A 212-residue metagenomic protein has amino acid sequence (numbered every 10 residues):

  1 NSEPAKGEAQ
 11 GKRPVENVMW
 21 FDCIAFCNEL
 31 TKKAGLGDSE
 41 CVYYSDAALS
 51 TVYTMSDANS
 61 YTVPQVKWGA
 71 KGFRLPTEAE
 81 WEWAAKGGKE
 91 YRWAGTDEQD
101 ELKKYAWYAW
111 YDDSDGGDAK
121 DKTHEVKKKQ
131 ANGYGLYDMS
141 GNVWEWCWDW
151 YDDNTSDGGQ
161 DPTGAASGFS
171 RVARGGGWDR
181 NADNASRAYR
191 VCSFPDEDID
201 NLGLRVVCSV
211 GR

Functional and structural regions predicted by a protein language model:
N1-E98, K104, D149-D153, C208-R212: Active-site microenvironments of metalloenzymes and redox enzymes
A9-K12, Y134, S170: Short, surface-exposed beta-edge/turn micro-motifs
D46, P64-Q65, E82, D115-G117 (+1 more regions): N-terminal start-of-chain detector that recognizes signal peptides and the immediate post-cleavage beginning
N59-A70, K103-S140, V191-D196: Short, well-ordered junction/capping motifs at the entry into regular secondary structure
K89-E98, A119-K122, M139-R212: Surface-exposed recognition segments
